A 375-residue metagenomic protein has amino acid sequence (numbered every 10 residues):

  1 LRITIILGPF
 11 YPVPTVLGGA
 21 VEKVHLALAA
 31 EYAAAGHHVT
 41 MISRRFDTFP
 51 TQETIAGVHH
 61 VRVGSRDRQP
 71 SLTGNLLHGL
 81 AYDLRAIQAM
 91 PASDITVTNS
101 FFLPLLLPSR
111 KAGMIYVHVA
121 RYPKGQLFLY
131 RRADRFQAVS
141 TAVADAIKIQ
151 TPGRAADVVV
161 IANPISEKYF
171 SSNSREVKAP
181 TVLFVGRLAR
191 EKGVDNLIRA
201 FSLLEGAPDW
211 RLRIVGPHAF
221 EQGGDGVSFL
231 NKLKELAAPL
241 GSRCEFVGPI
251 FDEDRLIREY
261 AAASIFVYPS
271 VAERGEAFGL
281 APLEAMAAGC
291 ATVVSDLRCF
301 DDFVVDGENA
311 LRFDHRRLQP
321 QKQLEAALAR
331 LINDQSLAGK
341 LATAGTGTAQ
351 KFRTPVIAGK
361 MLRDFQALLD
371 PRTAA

Functional and structural regions predicted by a protein language model:
L7-V13, E31-T73, F220: N-terminal strand-loop element at the rim of the active site of nucleotide-sugar-dependent glycosyltransferases
Q137, S174-K192, I198-L203, L212-V215: Conserved donor-binding/catalytic core segment of Leloir-type glycosyltransferases
A142, P164: Carbohydrate-associated surface elements
G226-I250: Nucleotide-activated donor-binding/catalytic signature segment of Leloir-type glycosyltransferases, i.e., the conserved
A261-A277, C290: Acidic donor-binding loop of glycosyltransferase active sites
A291-V294, V304: Short hydrophobic beta-strand element within catalytic cores of glycosyltransferases and related nucleotide-activated
D301-A329, S336: Change "using UDP/GDP/dTDP sugars" to "using nucleotide sugars
R330, L337-K351: A short, well-ordered alpha-helix in the C-terminal region of glycosyltransferases
